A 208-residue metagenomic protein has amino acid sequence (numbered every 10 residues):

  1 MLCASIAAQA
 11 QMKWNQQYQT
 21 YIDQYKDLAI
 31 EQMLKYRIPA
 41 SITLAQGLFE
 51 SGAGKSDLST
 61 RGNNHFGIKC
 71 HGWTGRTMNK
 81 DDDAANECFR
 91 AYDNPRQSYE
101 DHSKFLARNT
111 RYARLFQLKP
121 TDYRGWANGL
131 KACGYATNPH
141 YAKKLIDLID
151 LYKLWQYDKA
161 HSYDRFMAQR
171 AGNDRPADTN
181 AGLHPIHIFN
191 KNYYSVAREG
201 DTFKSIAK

Functional and structural regions predicted by a protein language model:
M1-S5: Bacterial N-terminal signal peptides
I6-A45: Export/targeting segments at the very N-terminus of extracytoplasmic proteins
M12-Q19, A29-M33, A84-Y92, Y112-Q117 (+3 more regions): Second-shell loop/turn segments in exported
T20-E31, S41, F66, E100-K104 (+4 more regions): Solvent-exposed, polar/charged alpha-helical surfaces in well-ordered, non-transmembrane soluble domains, broadly
I38-S41, T60-N63, N190-N192: Extracytoplasmic
G52-K119: Peptidoglycan-targeting cell-wall enzymes and recognition modules
Y92-D164: Catalytic and binding regions of secreted/periplasmic enzymes and modules that target cell-wall glycans
D178-K208: Primarily a LysM-type cell-wall glycan-binding module
